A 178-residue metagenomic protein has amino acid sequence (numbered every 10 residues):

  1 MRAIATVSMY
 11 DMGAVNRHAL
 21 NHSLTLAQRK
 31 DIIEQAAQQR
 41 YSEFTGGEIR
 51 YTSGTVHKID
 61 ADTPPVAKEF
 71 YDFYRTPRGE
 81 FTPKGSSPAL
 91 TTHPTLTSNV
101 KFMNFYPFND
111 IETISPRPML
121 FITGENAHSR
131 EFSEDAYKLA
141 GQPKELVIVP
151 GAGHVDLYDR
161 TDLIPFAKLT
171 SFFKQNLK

Functional and structural regions predicted by a protein language model:
M1-T76: Alpha/beta-hydrolase-fold enzymes
I4, L146-I148: Conserved beta-strand scaffold positions in the cores of enzyme catalytic domains, especially in NTP/NDP-utilizing
G13, L20, H93-I111, H128: Active-site nucleophile elbow and catalytic-triad environment of alpha/beta-hydrolase enzymes
E112-S115, L139-G141: Short, conserved loop/helix-junction motifs that constitute active-site signature segments in enzyme catalytic cores
I114-S115, L120-T123: Short beta-strand/loop motif that positions the catalytic acidic residue of the alpha/beta-hydrolase fold
G124-A127, G151-G153: Acidic beta-to-alpha connecting loop that harbors the catalytic carboxylate
N126-K144: Conserved loop-alpha-helix segment in the C-terminal half of the alpha/beta-hydrolase fold that carries the catalytic
P150-K178: Catalytic active-site module of serine/aspartate enzymes centered on a nucleophile-bearing elbow/loop
